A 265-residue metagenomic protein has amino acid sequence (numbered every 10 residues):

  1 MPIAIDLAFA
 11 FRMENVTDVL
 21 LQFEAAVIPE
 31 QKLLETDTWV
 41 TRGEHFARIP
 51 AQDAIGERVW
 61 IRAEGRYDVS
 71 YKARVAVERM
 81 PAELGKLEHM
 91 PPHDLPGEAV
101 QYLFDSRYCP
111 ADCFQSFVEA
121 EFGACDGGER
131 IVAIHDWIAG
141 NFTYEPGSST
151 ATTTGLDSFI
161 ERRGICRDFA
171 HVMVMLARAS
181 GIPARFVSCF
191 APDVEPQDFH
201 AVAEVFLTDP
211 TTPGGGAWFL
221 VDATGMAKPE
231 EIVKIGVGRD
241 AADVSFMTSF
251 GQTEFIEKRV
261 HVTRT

Functional and structural regions predicted by a protein language model:
M1, T212-G214, T265: Short, low-complexity, intrinsically disordered N-terminal peptides in bacterial proteins
M1-P81: Intrinsically disordered, low-complexity N-terminal segments that are enriched in acidic
M13, R74-R79, H93-G164, V172 (+2 more regions): Secondary-structure boundary elements
L21, R62-A63, V77, Y144-P146 (+4 more regions): Generic structural "secondary-structure junction" signal
E44-A47, P92-L95, A227-V237: Short, surface-exposed linear segments at secondary-structure transitions and domain or protein termini
A54, M90, T154, G216 (+1 more regions): Residue-level signal for pocket-adjacent positions within structured domains
E83-L84, E88: Domain-scale recognition of soluble eukaryotic interaction modules
D136, D168-Q252, I256: Hydrophobic/aromatic-rich core segments of domains that either
